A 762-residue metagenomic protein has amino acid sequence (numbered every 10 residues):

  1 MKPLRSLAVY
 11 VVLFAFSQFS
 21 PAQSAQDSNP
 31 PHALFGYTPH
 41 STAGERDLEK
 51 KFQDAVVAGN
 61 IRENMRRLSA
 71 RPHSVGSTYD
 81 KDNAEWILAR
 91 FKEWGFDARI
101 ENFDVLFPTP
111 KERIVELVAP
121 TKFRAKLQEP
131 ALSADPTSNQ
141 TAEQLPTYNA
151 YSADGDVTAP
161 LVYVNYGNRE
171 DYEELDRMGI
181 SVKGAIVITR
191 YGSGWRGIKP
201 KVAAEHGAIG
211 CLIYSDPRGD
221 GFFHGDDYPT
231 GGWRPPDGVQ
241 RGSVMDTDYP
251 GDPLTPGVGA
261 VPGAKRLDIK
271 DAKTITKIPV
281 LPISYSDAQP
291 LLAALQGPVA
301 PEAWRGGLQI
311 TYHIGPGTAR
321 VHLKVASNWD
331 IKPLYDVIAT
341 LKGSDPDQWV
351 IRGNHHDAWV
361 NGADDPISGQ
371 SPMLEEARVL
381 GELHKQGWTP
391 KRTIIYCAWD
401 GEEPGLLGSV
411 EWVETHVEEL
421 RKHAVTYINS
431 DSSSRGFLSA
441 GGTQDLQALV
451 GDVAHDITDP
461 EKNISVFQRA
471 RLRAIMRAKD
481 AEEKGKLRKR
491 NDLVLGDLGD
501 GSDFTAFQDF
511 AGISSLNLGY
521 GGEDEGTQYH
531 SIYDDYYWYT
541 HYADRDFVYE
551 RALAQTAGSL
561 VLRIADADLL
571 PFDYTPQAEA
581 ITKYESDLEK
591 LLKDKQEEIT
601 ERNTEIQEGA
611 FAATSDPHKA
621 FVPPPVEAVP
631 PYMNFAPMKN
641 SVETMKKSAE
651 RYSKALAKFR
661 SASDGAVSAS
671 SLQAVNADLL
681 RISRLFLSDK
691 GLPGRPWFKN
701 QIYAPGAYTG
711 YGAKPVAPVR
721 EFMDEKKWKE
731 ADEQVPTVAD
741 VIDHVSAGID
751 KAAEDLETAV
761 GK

Functional and structural regions predicted by a protein language model:
A8-Q18: Bacterial N-terminal signal peptides
D27-G44, D54, R66-K183, P217 (+1 more regions): Noncatalytic luminal/extracellular "stalk/propeptide" segments of secretory-pathway proteins
D47-A55, S69-T78, T147-S152, I186-S193 (+11 more regions): Second-shell loop/turn segments in exported
P120-R124, R234-V299, D347, D400-T540 (+4 more regions): Metal-dependent peptidase/peptidase-like ectodomains
N139-E174, P250-D364, R378, E382-Q386: Soluble metallo-hydrolase cores and metallopeptidase-like ectodomains found primarily in the secretory/periplasmic
L161-W233, P346, W359, D364 (+3 more regions): A conserved hydrophobic secondary-structure block that centers on an alpha-helix together with its immediately flanking
P217, V337, R352-L406, A557: Alpha-helical metal-binding/catalytic segments enriched in His/Glu/Asp
S661-K762: C-terminal amphipathic alpha-helical interaction region
